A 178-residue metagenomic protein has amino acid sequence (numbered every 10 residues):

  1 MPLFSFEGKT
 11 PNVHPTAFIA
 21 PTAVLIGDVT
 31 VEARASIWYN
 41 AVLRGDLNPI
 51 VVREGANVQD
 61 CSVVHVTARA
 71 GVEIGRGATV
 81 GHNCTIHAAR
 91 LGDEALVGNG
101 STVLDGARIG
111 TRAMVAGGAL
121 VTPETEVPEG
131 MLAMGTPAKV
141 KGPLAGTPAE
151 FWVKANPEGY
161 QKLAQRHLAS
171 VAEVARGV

Functional and structural regions predicted by a protein language model:
M1-I37: N-terminal segments that cap or nucleate solenoid repeat domains
M1-N12, D46-E54, D60-S62, V66 (+2 more regions): Glycine-rich hexapeptide-repeat left-handed beta-helix
